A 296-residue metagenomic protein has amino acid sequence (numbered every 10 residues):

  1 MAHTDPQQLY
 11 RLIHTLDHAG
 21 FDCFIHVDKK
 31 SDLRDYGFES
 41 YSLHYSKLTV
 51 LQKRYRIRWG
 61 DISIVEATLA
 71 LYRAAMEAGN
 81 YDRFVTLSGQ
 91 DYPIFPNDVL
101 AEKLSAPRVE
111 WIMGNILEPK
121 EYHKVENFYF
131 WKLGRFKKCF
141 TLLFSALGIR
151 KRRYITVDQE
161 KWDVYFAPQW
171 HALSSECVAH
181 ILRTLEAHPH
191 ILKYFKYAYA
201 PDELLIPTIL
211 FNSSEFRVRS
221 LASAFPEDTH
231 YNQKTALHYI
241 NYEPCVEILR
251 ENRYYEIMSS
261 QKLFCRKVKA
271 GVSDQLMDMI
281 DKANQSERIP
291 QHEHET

Functional and structural regions predicted by a protein language model:
M1-T296: ER/Golgi luminal nucleotide-sugar-dependent glycosyltransferases, focusing on the catalytic module
